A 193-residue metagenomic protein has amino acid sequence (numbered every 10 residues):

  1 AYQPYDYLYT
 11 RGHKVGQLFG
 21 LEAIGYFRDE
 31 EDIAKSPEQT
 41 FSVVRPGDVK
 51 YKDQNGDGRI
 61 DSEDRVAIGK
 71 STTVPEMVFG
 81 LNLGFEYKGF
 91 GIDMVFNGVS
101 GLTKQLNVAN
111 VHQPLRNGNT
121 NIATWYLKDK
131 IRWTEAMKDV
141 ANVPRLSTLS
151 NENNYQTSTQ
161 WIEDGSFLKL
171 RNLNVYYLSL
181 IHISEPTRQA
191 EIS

Functional and structural regions predicted by a protein language model:
A1-S71, K130-M137: Conserved small-residue
Q17, V99-L180, S184: Extracytoplasmic gating/loop element in the C-terminal half of outer-membrane beta-barrel translocons and assembly
E22, N82-G84, N174-Y176: Outer-membrane beta-barrel architecture
S71-T73, E163-D164: Replace "Gram-negative outer membrane beta-barrel proteins" with "bacterial and organellar outer membrane beta-barrel
E76-V78, F85, L170: Short, well-structured alpha-helical interface segments that form or flank functional binding sites
E86, N97-V99, S193: Outer-membrane beta-barrel pore domains and translocons
G89-M94: Repeated loop/turn-to-beta-strand initiation elements of outer-membrane beta-barrel proteins
E185-T187, I192: Positively charged, low-complexity/disordered segments
